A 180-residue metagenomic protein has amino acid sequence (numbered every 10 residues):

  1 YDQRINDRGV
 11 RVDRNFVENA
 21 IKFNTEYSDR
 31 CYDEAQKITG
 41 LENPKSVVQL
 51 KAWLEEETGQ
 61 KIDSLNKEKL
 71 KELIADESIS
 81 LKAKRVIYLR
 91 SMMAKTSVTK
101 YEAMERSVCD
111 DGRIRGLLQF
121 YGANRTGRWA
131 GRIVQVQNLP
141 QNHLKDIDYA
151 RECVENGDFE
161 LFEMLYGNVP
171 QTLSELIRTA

Functional and structural regions predicted by a protein language model:
Y1-L173: Conserved "right-hand" nucleotidyltransferase catalytic core of DNA-directed polymerases
D146, I177-A180: Terminal end segments
